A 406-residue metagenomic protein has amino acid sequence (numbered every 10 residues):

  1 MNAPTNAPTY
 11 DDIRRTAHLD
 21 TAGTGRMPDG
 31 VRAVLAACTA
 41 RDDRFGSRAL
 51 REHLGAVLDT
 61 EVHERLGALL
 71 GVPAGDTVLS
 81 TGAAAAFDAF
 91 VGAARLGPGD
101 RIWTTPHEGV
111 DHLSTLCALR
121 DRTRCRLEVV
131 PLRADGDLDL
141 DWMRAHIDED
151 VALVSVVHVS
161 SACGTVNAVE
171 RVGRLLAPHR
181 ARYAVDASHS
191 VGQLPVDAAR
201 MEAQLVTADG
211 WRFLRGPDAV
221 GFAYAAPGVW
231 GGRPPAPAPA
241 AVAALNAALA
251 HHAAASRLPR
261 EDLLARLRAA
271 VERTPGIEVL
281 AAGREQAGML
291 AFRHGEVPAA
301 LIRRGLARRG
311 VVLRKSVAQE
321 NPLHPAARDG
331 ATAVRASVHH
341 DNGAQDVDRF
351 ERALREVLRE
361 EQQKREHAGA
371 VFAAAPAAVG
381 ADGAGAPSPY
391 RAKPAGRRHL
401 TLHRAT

Functional and structural regions predicted by a protein language model:
M1-T406: Pyridoxal 5′-phosphate
